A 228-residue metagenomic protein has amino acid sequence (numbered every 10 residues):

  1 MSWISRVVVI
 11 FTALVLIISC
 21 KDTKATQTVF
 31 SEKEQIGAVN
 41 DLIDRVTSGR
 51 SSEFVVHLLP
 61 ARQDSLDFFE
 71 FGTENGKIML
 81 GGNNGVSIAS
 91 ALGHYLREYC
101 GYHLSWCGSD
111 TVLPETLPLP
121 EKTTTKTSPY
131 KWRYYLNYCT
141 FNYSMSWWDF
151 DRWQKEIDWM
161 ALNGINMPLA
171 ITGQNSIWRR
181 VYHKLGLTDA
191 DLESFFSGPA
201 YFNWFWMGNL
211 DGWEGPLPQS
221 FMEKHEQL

Functional and structural regions predicted by a protein language model:
M1-V8: Bacterial N-terminal signal peptides that target proteins for export
I17-S19: C-terminal motif of bacterial Sec signal peptides marking the signal peptidase cleavage site
K21-A25: Bacterial lipoprotein signal-peptidase II cleavage site
F30, E34-G37, D41-L42, S48 (+2 more regions): Feature activates predominantly on carbohydrate-active enzymes
S52-V56: A short, Trp-centered hydrophobic/proline-enriched beta-strand micro-motif
F69-F71: Membrane-embedded, hydrophobic transmembrane alpha-helices
